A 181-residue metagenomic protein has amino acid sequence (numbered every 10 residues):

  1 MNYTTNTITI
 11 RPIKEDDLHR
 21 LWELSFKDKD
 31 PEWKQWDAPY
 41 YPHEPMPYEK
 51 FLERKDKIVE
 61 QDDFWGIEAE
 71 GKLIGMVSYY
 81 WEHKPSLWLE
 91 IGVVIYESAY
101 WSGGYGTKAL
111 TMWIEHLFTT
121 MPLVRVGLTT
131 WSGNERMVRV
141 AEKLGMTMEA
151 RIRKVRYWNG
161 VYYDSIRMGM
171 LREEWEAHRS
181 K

Functional and structural regions predicted by a protein language model:
M1-R20, L24-D28, F64, E68-K181: Acyl-donor (CoA/ACP) binding surface of acyl/acetyltransferases
D30-E53: Conserved GNAT-fold acetyl-CoA-binding loop/helix
L52-K55, V138: Short amphipathic alpha-helical segments and helix-helix/interface helices
K55-Q61, M146: Short loop/turn motifs at secondary-structure junctions and domain boundaries
